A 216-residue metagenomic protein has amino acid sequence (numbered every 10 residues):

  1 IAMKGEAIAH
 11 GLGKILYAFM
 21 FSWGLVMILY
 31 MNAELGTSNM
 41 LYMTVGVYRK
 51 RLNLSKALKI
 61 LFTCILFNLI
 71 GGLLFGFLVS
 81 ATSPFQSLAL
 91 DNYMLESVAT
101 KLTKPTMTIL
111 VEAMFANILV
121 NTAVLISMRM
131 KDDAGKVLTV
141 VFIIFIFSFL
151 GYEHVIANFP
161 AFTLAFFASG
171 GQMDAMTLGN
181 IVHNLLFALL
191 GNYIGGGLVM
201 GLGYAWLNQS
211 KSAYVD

Functional and structural regions predicted by a protein language model:
I1-D216: Alpha-helical transmembrane segments and their helix-helix packing motifs
